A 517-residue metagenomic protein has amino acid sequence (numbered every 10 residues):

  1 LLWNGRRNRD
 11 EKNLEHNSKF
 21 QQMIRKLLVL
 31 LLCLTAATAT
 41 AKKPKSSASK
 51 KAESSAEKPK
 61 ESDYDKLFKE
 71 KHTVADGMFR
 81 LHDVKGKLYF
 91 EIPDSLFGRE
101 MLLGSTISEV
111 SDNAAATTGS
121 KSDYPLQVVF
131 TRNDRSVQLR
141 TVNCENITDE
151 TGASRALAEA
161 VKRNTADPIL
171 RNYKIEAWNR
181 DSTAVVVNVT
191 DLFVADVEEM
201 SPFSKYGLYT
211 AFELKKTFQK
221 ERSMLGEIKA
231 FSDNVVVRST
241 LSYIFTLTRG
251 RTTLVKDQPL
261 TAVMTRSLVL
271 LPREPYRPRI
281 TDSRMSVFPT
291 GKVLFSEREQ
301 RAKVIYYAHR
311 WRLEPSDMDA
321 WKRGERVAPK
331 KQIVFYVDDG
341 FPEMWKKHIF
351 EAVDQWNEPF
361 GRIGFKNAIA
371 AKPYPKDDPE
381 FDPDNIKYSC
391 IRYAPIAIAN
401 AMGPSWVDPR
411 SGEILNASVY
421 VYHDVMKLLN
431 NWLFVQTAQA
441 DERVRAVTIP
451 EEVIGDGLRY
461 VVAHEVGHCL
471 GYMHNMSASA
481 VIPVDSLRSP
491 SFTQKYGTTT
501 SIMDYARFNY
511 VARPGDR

Functional and structural regions predicted by a protein language model:
I24-L30: Sec-dependent signal peptide recognition, specifically the positively charged N-region followed immediately by
L32-T40: Hydrophobic h-region of N-terminal signal peptides that target proteins for export in Gram-negative bacteria
K43-F341, P359, Y374-P450, L458: Auxiliary tRNA-acceptor-end handling modules of aminoacyl-tRNA synthetases
F97, G340-A368: Zn2+-dependent metallopeptidase catalytic core
E351, V453, G457-E465: Short alpha-helical catalytic segment bearing the HExxH-like zincin motif of zinc-dependent metalloproteases
W356-N357, Y460-N475: Active-site recognition of the HExxH zinc-binding catalytic motif
S479-R517: Conserved catalytic/binding loops enriched for acidic/polar residues
